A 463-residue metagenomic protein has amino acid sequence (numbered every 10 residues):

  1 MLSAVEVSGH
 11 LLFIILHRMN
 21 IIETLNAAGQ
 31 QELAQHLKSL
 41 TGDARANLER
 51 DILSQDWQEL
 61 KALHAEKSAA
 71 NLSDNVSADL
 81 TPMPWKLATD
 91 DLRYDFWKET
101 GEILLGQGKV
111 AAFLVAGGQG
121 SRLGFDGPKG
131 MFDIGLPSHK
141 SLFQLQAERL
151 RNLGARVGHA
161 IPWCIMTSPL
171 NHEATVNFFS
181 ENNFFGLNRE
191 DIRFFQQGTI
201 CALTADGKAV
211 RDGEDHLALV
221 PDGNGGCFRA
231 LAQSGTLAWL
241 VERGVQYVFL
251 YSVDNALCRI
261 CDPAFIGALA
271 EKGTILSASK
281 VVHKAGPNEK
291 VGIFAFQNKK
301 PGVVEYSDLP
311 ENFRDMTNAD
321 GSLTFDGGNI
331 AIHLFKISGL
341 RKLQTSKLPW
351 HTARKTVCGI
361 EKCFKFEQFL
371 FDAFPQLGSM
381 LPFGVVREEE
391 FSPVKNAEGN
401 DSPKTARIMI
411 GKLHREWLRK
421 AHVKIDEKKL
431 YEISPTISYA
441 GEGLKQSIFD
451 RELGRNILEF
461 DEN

Functional and structural regions predicted by a protein language model:
E6-H10: A cross-taxon signal for low-complexity, glycine/charged-rich
R18-R193, C201, V210-A230, T236-A238 (+1 more regions): N-terminal glycine-rich phosphate-binding loop and ensuing alpha1 helix
I22, E99-E102, G235-W239, F265-I266 (+2 more regions): Generic recognition of flexible, low-complexity loop/linker segments
A116-G117, V253, I337: Residues immediately flanking
F184, R189-E289: Conserved beta-loop-beta/alpha segment of the NTase-like Rossmann-fold superfamily that binds/positions NTPs
G244-F249, L257-C261, I266-K428: Catalytic core of tubulin tyrosine ligase-like
